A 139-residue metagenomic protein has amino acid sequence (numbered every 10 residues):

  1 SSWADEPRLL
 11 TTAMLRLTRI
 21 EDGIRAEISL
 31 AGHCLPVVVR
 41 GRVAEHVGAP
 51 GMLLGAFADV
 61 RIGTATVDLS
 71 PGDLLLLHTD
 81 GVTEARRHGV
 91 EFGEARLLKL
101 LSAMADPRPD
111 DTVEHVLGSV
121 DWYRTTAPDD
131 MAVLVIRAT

Functional and structural regions predicted by a protein language model:
S1-M52, I62-G63, W122-T125, V135-I136: Catalytic core of PPM/PP2C metal-dependent serine/threonine phosphatase domains
T11, V113, D129-A132: Short coil/turn segments at secondary-structure boundaries
H33, D80, D130: Divalent metal-coordination and catalytic microenvironments
R40, R87-E91, R137: Active-site-proximal flexible loops/turns
H46-G51, A58, G63, L69 (+1 more regions): Active-site-proximal, acidic helix/loop segment immediately C-terminal to a metal-coordinating Asp/Glu
L76-H78, A132-I136: Conserved active-site loop/cleft motifs that coordinate metal ions or position small ligands
P107, L134-T139: Actinobacteria-biased recognition of intrinsically disordered, low-complexity terminal regions
